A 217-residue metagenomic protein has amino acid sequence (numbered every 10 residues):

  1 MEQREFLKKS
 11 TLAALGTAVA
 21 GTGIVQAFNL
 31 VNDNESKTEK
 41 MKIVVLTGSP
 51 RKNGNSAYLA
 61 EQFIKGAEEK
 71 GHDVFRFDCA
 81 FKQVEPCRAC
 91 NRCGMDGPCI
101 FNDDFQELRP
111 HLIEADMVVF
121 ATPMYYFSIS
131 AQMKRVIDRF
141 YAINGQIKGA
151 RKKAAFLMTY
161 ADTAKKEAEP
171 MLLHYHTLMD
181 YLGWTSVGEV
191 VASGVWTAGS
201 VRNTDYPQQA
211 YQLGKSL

Functional and structural regions predicted by a protein language model:
M1-A14: N-terminal secretory signal peptides and thylakoid transit peptides that target proteins across membranes
G23-L59, F63, E68-E69: C-terminal segment of N-terminal export signals and the immediately downstream linker at the start of the mature
S36, D180, E189-L217: C-terminal and late-domain segments of enzyme folds
M41, I100-L182: Helix-loop-strand module that forms the ligand-binding subsite of alpha/beta enzymes
T47, D78, V190-V191: Residue-level recognition of beta-strand->loop/alpha-helix junctions
H72-K82: A short beta-strand-loop structural module common to alpha/beta enzyme folds
F81-G97, T197-N203: N-terminal beta-loop-helix "entrance" segment that forms/cooperates in small-molecule cofactor or anionic ligand
